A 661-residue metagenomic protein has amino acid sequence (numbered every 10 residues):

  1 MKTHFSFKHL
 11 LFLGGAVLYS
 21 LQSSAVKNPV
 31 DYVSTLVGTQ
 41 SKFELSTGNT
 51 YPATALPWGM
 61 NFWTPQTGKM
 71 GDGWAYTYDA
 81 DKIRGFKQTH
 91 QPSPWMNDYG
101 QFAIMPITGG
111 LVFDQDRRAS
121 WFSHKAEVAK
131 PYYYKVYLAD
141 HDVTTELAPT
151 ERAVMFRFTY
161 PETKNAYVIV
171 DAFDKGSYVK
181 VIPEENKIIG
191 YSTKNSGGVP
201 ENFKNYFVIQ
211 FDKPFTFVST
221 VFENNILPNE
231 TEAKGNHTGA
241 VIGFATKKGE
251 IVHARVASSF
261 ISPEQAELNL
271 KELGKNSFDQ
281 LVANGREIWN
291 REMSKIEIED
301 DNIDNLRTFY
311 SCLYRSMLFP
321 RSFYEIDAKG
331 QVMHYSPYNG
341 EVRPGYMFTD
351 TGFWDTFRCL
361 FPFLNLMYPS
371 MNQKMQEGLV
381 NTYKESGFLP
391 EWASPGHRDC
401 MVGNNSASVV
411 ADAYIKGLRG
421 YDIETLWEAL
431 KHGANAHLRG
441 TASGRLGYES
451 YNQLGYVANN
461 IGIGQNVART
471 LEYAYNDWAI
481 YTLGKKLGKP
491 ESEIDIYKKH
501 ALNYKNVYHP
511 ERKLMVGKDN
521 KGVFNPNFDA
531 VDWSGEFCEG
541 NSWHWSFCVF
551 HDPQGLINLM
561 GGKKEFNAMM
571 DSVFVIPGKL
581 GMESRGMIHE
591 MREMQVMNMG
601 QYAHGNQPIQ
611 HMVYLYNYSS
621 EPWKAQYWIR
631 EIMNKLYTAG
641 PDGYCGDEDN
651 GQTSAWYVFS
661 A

Functional and structural regions predicted by a protein language model:
M1-K27: Bacterial Sec-dependent N-terminal signal peptides
V26-F361, N365-S408, Y414-L471, A479 (+4 more regions): Accessory carbohydrate-recognition regions in carbohydrate-active enzymes
N476: ATP-dependent phospho-/nucleotidyl transfer catalytic cores
